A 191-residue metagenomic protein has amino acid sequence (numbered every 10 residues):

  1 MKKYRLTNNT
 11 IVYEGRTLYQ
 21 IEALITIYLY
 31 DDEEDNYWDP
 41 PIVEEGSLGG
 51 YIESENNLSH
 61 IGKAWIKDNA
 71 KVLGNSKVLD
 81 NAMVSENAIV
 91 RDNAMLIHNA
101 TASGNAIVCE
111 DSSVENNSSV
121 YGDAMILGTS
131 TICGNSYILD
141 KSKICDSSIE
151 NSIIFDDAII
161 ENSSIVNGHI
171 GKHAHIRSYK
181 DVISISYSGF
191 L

Functional and structural regions predicted by a protein language model:
M1-K63, N69, N87, N105 (+7 more regions): Terminal amphipathic alpha-helical/low-complexity segments used for targeting or macromolecular assembly
I21-A23, V84-L191: Glycine-rich hexapeptide-repeat left-handed beta-helix
W65-D80: Mixed-charge, Lys/Arg-enriched low-complexity segments
